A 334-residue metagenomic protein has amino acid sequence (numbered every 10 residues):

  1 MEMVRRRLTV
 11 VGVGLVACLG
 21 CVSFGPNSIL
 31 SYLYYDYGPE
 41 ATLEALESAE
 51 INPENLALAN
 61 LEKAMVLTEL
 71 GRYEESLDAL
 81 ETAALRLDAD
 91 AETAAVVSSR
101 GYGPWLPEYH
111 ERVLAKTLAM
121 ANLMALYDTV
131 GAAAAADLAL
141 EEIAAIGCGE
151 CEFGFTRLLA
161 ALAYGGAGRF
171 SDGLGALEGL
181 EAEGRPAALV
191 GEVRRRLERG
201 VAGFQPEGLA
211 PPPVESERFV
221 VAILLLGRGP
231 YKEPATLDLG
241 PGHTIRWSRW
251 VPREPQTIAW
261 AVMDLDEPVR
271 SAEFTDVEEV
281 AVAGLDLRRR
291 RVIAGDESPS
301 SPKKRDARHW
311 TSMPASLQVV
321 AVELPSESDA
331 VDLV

Functional and structural regions predicted by a protein language model:
A17-G20: C-terminal motif of bacterial Sec signal peptides marking the signal peptidase cleavage site
V22-F24: Bacterial signal peptide processing site
S28, E62, V66-E69, E111-L118 (+2 more regions): "A position-specific structural signal for the A-helix of alpha-solenoid helical repeats
S31-L46, L77-V96, L126-E141: Helix-turn-helix repeat elements of alpha-solenoid scaffolds
N55-A57, R86-A95, A144-E152, E181-F204: Boundary/linker segments of alpha-helical solenoid repeat arrays
D78-D88, D137-L138, L162-P186: TPR/TPR-like (Sel1-like) alpha-helical repeat modules
W247-P299: Add "or lipid-surface remodeling" -> "...that mediate pore formation, membrane permeabilization, membrane fusion
S300-V334: C-terminal soluble interaction/assembly domains
